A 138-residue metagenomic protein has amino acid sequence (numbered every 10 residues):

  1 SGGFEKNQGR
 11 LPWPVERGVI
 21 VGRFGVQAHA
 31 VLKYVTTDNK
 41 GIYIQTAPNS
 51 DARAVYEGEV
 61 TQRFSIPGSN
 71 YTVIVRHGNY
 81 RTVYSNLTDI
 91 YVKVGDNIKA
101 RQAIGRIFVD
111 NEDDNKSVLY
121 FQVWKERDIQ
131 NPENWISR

Functional and structural regions predicted by a protein language model:
S1-Q62, P67-N70, R76, V83 (+3 more regions): Extracytoplasmic/periplasmic cell wall- or extracellular glycan-interacting regions that localize and scaffold envelope
I20, G58-V60, G95-I107: A structural signal for short beta-strand/turn segments enriched in small hydrophobics and glycine
I44, T72-V73, K99-E112: Short hydrophobic beta/alpha edge segments that flank linear recognition/processing sites
R63, Y80-N97, R101: Short histidine-centered loop motifs in beta-beta connectors
S65, D89, V109-E112: Short, conserved catalytic or interaction motifs in soluble domains
